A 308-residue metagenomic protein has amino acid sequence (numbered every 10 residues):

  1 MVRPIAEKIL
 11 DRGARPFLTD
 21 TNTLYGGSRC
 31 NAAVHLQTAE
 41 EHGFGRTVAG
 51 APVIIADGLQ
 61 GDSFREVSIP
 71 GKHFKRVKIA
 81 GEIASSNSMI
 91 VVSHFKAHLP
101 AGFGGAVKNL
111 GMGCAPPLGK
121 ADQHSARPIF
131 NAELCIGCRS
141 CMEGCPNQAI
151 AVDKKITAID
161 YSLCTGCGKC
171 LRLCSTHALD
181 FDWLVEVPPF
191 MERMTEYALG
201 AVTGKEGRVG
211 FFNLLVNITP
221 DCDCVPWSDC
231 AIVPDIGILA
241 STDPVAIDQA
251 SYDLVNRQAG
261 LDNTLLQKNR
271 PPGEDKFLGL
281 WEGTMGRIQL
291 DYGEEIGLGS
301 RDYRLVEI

Functional and structural regions predicted by a protein language model:
M1-D20, Y25-I308: Extended, low-polarity segments enriched in aliphatic/aromatic residues
